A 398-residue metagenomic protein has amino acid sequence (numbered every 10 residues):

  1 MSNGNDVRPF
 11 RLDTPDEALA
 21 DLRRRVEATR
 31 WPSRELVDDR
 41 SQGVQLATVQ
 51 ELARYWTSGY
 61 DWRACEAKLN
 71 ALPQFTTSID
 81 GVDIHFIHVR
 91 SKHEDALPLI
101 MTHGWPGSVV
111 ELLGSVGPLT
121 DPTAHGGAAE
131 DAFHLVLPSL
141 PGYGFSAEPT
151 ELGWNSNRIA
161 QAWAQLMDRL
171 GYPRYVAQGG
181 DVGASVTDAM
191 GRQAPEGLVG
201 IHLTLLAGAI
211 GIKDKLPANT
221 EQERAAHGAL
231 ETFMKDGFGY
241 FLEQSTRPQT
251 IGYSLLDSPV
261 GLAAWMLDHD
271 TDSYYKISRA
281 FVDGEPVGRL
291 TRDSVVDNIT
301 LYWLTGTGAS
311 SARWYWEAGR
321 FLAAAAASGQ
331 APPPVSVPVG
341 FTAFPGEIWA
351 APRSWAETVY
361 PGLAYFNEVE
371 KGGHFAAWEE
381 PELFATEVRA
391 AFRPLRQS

Functional and structural regions predicted by a protein language model:
P15-R90, D95, S294, W303-G306 (+1 more regions): Non-catalytic accessory segments flanking enzyme active sites
W62-A64, V110, G127, L140-W154 (+2 more regions): Glycine-rich "HGGG/HGxG" loop immediately N-terminal to the catalytic nucleophile of the alpha/beta-hydrolase
A96-G104: Short beta-strand element of the alpha/beta-hydrolase
W105-G117: The serine-hydrolase catalytic nucleophile loop
P118, P122-A124, Y172-T220: Conserved hydrolase catalytic core segment
L119-F145: Conserved alpha/beta-hydrolase
N157-Y175: Conserved acidic catalytic loop of the alpha/beta-hydrolase fold
Q244-S398: C-terminal subdomain of alpha/beta-hydrolase-fold enzymes, centered on the catalytic histidine and its supporting
